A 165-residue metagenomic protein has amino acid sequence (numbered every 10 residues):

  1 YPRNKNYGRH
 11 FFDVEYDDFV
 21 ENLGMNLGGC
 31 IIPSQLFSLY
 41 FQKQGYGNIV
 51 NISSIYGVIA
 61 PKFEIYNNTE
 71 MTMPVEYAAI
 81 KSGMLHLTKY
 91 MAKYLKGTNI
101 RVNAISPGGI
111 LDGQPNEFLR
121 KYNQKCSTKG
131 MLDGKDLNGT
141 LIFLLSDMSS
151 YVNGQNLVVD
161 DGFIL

Functional and structural regions predicted by a protein language model:
Y1-D18, V50-G83, T88-K96: Catalytic loop of short-chain dehydrogenase/reductase
S34-Q35, K89: A short, exposed helix-loop element centered on a Lys and neighboring polar residues
L39, K93-Y94, S150: Alpha-helical segment proximal to the catalytic Tyr-Lys
Q42-K43, L95-G97, I110, L145: A short hydrophobic alpha-helix cap/turn motif
Y46, K96, R101, V152-G154: Short, small/polar-rich loop/turn modules that mediate ligand/substrate recognition or access, typified
P61, N68, I142, N153-L165: Short C-terminal tail/terminal secondary-structure segment of NAD(P)H-dependent dehydrogenase/reductase domains
C126-L137, M148: A conserved structural motif in NAD(P)-dependent oxidoreductases
